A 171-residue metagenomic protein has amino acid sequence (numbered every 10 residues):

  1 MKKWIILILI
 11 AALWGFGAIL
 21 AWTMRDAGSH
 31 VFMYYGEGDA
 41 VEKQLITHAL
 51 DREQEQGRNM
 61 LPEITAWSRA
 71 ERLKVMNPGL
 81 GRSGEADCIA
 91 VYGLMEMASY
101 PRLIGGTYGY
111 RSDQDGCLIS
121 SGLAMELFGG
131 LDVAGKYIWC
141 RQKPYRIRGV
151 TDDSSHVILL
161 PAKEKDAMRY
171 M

Functional and structural regions predicted by a protein language model:
M1-S29: Hydrophobic secretory-pathway targeting helix
L20-V75: Membrane-proximal extracellular/periplasmic loop immediately following the first transmembrane helix
S29-M33, M60-A66, C88, G116 (+2 more regions): Hydrophobic beta-strand segments of well-ordered beta-sheets in folded domains
A40-L45, R82, D113-D115, S154-A162: Solvent-exposed, non-transmembrane alpha-helical starts
E63, W67-R111: The feature marks short, hydrophobic/small-residue-biased sequence motifs that occur predominantly
S83-A86, S112-Q114, V133, Q142: Extracytoplasmic
L94-L103, S121-M171: Mid-to-C-terminal secondary-structure elements that act as membrane-proximal/extracytoplasmic interface segments
D115-G116, Y137: A residue-level structural signature of the nucleotidyltransferase/glycosyltransferase Rossmann-like core
